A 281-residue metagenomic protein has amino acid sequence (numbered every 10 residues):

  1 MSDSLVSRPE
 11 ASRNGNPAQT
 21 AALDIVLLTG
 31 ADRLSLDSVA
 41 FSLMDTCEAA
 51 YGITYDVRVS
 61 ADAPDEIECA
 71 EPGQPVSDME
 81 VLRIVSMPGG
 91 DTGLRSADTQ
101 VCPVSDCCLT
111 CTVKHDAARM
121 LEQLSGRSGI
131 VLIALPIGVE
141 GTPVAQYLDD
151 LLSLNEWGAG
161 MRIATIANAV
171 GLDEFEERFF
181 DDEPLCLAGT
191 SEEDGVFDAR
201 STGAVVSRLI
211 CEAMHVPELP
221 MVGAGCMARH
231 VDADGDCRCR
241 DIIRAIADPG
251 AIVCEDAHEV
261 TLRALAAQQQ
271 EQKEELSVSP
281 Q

Functional and structural regions predicted by a protein language model:
M1-R95, C107-C111, C237, D241 (+1 more regions): P-loop NTP-binding site
A18-T20, G158-M161, R208-I210: Solvent-exposed alpha-helices and their adjacent loops that cap or buttress functional pockets in soluble metabolic
L28-R33, Y55-R58, I133-V139, V170-L172 (+1 more regions): Structural motif
S38-V39, P143-Y147, R229-H230: A short acidic (Asp/Glu
F41, R119, Q123, Q146 (+5 more regions): Charged/polar, solvent-exposed surface patches and flexible loops
C47, S128, A213-P217: Short, well-ordered alpha-helix to beta-strand connector turns
P72-T202: Active-site-proximal cofactor/substrate-binding loop regions of enzyme domains
S191-Q281: C-terminal accessory "lid"/substrate-recognition subdomains
